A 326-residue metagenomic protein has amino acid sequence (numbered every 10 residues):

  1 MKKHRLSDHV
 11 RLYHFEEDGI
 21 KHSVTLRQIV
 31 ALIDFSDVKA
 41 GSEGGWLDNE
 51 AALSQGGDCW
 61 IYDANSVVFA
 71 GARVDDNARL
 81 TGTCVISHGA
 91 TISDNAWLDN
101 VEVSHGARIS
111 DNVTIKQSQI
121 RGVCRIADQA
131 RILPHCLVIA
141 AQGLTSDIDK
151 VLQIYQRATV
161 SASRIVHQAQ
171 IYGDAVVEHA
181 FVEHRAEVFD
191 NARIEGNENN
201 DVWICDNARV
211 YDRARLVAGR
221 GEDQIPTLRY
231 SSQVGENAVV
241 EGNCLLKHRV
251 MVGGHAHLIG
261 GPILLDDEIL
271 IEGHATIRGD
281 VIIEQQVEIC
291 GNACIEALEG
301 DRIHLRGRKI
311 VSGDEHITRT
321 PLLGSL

Functional and structural regions predicted by a protein language model:
M1-D58, Y62-A64, N77, T83 (+33 more regions): Terminal amphipathic alpha-helical/low-complexity segments used for targeting or macromolecular assembly
V67: Detector for the N-terminal beta1/A-loop initiation region of ABC nucleotide-binding domains
A70: Glycine-rich active-site/cofactor-binding loop and its immediate structural neighborhood
L144-D147, G219-I225: Intrinsically disordered, low-complexity Ser/Thr- and acidic-rich flexible linkers and loops, especially at boundaries
